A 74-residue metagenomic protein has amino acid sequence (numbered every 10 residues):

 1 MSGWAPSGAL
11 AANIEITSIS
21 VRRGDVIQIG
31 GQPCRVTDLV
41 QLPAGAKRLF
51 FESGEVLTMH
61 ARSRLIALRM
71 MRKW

Functional and structural regions predicted by a protein language model:
S2-A11, V56-W74: Intrinsically disordered, low-complexity, charged/polar segments
S20-V21: Short, well-ordered loop/turn sites that connect or cap secondary structure elements
P33-A61: Basic/aromatic-rich interaction segments and small domains that mediate binding to polyanionic partners
